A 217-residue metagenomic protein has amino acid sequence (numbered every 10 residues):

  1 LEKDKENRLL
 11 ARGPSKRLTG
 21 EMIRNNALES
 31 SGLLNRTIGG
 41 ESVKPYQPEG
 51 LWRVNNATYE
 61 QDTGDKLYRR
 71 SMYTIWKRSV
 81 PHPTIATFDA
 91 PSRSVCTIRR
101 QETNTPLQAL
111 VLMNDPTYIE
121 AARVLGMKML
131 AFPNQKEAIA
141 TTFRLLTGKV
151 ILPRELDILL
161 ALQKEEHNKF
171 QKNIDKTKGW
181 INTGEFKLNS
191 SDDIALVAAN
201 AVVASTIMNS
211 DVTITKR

Functional and structural regions predicted by a protein language model:
L1-E137, F186-R217: An acidic, gly/pro-interrupted, aromatic-rich
L130-N200: C-terminal structured "cap/appendage" subdomains that terminate the fold
